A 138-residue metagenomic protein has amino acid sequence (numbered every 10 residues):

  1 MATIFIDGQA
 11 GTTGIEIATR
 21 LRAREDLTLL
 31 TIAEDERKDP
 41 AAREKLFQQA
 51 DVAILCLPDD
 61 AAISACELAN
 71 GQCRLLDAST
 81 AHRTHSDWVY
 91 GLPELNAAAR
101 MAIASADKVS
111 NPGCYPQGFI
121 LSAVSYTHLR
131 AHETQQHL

Functional and structural regions predicted by a protein language model:
M1-I4: Extreme N-terminal starter segment of soluble prokaryotic enzymes
A10: N-terminal Rossmann NAD(P)H-binding glycine-rich loop of SDR-like oxidoreductase domains
G14: N-terminal Rossmann-fold NAD(P) dinucleotide-binding loop
T28-R37: A short beta-strand-loop structural module common to alpha/beta enzyme folds
A53-I54: N-terminal Rossmann-like NAD(P) cofactor-binding module of classical short-chain dehydrogenase/reductase
A61-D77: Rossmann-fold NAD(P) dinucleotide-binding segment
S79-A104: Rossmann-fold NAD(P)-binding glycine/threonine-rich loop
T127-T134: Conserved small/polar residues in nucleotide/adenosyl-binding loops
